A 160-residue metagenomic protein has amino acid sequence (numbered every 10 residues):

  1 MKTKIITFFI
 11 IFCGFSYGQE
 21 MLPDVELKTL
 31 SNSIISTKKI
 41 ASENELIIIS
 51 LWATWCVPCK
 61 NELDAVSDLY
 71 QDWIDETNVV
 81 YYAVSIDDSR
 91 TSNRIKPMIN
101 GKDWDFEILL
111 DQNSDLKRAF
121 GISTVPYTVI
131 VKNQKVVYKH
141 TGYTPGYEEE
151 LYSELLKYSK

Functional and structural regions predicted by a protein language model:
K4-G14: Sec-dependent N-terminal signal peptides
Y17-E20: Boundary of Sec targeting at the N-terminus
E26-L46: A short beta-strand-turn-helix
N44-I47, W52-W55, T124: Short pre-active-site segment immediately N-terminal to redox-active cysteine/selenocysteine motifs in thiol-based
I48-I49, Y81, T128: Hydrophobic beta-strand anchors of alpha/beta hydrolase catalytic cores
N61-G101, N113-L116: Structural microenvironment flanking redox-active thiols in thiol-disulfide oxidoreductases
M98-I130: Short, internal strand/loop/helix patches that form the active-site neighborhood or redox-interaction surface
I130-K160: Thiol-/selenol-based redox modules, centered on thioredoxin-like and closely related oxidoreductase domains
